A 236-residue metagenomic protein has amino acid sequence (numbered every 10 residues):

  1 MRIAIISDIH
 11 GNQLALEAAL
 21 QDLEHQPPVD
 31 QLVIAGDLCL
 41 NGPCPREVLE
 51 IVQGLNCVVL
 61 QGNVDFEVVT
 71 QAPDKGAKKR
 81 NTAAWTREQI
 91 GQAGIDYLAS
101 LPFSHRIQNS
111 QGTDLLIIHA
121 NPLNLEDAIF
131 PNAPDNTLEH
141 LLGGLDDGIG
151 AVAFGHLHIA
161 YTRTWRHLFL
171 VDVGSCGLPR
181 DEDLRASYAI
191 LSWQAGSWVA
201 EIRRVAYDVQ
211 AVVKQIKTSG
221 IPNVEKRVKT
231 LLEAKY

Functional and structural regions predicted by a protein language model:
M1-A4, R106-L116, W165-F169, W198-V199: Beta-strand-turn-beta hairpins that frame and shape the catalytic cleft of phosphate-ester-processing enzymes
R2-S7, G11-A99: Core catalytic region of metal-dependent phosphoesterases/phosphodiesterases, especially metallo-beta-lactamase-like
H10-A15, L40-P43, V64-V69, L125 (+2 more regions): Active-site environment of divalent metal-dependent phosphoester hydrolases
Q26-P28, I90-T162: His/acidic metal-ligating clusters that form di-metal
Q71-P73, I129, K214-Q215: Short aromatic-enriched loop/helix-cap "lid" or pocket-rim segments at secondary-structure transitions that line
R163-Y236: Acidic, His/Gly-rich catalytic cores of divalent-metal-dependent hydrolytic chemistry
